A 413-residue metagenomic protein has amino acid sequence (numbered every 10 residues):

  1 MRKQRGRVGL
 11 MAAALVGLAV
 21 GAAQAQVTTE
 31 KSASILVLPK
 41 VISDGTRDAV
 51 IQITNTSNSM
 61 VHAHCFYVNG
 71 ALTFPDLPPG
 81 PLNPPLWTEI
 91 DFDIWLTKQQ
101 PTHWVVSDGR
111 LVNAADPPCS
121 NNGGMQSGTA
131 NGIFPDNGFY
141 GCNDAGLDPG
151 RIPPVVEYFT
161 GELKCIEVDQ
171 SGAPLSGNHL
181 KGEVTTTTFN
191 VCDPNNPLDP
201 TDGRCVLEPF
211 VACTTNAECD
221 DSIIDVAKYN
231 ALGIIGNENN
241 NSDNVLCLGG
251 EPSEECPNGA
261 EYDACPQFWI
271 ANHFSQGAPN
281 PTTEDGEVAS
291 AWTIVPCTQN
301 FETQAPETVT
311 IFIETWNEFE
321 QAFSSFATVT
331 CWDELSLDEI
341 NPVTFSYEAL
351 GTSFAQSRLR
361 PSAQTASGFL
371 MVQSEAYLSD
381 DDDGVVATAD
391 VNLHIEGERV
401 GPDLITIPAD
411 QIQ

Functional and structural regions predicted by a protein language model:
M1-Q26: Sec-dependent, cleavable N-terminal signal peptides
R7, A22-R204, D220-Q413: Gly/Pro-rich, tryptophan- and cysteine-flecked surface segments typical of secreted/extracellular proteins
V206-F210: Mature, structured domains enriched in cysteine- and short glycine motifs
A212-C219: Disulfide-braced loops of extracellular cysteine-rich modules
